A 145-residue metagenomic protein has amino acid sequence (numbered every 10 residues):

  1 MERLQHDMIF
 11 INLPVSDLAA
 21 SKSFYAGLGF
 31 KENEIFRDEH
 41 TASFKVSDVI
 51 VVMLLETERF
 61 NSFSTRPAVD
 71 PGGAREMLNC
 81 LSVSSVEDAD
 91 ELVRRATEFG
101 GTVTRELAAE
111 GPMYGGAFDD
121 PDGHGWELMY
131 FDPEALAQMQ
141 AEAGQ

Functional and structural regions predicted by a protein language model:
M1-K22, E76-L81, D132-Q145: N-terminal beta-strand motif that seeds the catalytic metal site of vicinal oxygen chelate
M1-L4, S43, D90-Q145: Vicinal oxygen chelate
D7-S16, F44-K45, R66-R95, Y114-D119: Vicinal oxygen chelate
N12-F60: Core segments of cupin and vicinal oxygen chelate
S21, Y25, A89, A96: Hydrophobic pocket/interface hotspot
L28, D70-G72, D132-P133: Membrane-topology and secretion signals of cell-surface/extracellular proteins
S47-V49, T57-E58, V83-V86, P121 (+1 more regions): Short loop segments at secondary-structure junctions
F60-P67, L136-Q138: A short, acidic/glycine-rich surface segment
